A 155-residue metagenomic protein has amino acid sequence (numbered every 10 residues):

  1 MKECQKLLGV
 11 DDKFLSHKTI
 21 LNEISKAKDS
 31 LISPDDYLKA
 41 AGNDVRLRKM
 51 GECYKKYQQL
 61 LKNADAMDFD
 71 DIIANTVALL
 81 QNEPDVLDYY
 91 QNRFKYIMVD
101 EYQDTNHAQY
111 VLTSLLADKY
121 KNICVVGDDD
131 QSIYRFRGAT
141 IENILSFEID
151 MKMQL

Functional and structural regions predicted by a protein language model:
M1-Y96, K121, A139-I141, I149-M153: A basic/glycine-biased coupling hinge at the interface between accessory DNA-binding modules
R93, E101-D104, D128: Walker B catalytic acidic pair
H107-L155: Conserved RecA-like helicase ATPase core segment that couples NTP binding/hydrolysis to strand translocation
